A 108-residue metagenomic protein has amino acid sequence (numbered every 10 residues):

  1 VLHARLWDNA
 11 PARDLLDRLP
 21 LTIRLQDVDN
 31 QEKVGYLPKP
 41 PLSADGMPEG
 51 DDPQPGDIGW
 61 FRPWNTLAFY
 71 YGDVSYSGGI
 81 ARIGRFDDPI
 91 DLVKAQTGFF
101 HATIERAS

Functional and structural regions predicted by a protein language model:
V1-Y36: N-terminal secretory signal peptides
W7, P20, W64, G72-V74 (+1 more regions): Solvent-exposed coil/turn segments that connect beta secondary-structure elements in extracytoplasmic/periplasmic
D29-E49: Compact, glycine-rich, soluble single-domain proteins
R62-D87: Beta-strand-rich cores of mature extracytoplasmic or soluble domains
I83-S108: Well-ordered alpha/beta subsegment
